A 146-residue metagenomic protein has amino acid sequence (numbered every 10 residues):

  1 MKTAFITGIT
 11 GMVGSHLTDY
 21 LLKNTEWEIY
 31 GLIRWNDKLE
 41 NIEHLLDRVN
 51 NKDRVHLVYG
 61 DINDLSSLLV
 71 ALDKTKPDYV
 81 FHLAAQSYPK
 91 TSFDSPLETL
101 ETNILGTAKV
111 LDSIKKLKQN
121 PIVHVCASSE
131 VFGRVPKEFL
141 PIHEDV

Functional and structural regions predicted by a protein language model:
M1-V146: N-terminal Rossmann-like NAD(P)+-binding domain of SDR-like oxidoreductases, especially those catalyzing
